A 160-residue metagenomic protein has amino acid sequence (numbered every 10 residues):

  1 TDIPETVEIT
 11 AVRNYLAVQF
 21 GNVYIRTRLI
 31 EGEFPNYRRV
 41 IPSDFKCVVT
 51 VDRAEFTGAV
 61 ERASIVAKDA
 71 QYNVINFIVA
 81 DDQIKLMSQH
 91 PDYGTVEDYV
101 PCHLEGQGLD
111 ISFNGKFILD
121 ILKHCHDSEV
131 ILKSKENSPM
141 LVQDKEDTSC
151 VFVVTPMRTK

Functional and structural regions predicted by a protein language model:
T1-I30, F45-K160: DNA polymerase processivity clamps
